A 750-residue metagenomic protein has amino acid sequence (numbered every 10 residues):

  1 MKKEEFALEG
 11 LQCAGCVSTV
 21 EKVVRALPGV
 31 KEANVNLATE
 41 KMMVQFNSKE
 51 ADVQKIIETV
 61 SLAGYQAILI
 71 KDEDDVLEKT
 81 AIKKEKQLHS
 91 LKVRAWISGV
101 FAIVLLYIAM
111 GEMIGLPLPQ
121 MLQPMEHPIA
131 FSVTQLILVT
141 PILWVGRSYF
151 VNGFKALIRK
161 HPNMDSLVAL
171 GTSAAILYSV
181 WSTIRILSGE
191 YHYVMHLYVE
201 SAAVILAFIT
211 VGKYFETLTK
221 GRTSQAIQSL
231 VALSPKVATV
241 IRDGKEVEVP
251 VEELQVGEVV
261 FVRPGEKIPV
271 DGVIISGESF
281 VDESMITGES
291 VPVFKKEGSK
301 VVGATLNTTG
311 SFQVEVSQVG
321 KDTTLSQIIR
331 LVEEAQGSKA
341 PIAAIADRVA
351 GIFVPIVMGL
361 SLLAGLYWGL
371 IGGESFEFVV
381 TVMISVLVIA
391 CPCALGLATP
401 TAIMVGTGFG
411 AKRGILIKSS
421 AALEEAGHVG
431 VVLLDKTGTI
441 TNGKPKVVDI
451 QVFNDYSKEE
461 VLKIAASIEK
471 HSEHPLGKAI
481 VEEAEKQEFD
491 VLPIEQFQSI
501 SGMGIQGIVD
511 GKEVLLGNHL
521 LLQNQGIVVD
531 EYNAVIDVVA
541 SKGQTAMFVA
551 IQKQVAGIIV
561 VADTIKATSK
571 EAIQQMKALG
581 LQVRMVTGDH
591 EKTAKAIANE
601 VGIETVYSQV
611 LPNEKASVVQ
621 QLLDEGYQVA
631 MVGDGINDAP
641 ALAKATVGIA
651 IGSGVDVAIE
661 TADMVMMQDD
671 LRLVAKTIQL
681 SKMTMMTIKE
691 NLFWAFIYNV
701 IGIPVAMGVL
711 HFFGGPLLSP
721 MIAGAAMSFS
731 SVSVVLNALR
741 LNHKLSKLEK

Functional and structural regions predicted by a protein language model:
M1-S132, I142, K155, S229 (+6 more regions): Flexible metal-binding regulatory segments at protein termini and peripheral loops
K2, S18, V429, V509-G511 (+3 more regions): Conserved ATP-binding TGD loop and adjacent catalytic N/P-domain core of P-type ATPases
P28-E50, Q54, L197-V199, Q228-D322 (+2 more regions): Conserved cytosolic catalytic loops of P-type ATPases
E58, L62-K79, I129, V133-V237 (+6 more regions): Actuator/coupling domain of P-type ATPases
V93, T305, G430-E473, M503-R584 (+2 more regions): ATP-driven catalytic headpiece of P-type ATPases
W96-V104, A344-G373, V382-C391, L395-T401 (+1 more regions): Bilayer-spanning, highly hydrophobic alpha-helical transmembrane segments
I114-I129, I158, L177, F409 (+8 more regions): Membrane-embedded alpha-helical bundles of multi-pass transporters
F154-R159, L218-L233, T401-S420, L739-K750: Juxtamembrane helix-loop transition segments at the membrane interface in multi-pass membrane proteins
